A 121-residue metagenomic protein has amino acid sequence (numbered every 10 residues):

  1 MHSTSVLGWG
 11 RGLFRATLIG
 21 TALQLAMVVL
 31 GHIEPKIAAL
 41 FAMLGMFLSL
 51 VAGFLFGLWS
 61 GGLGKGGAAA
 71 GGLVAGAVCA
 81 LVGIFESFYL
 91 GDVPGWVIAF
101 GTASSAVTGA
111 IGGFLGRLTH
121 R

Functional and structural regions predicted by a protein language model:
M1-R121: Juxtamembrane/disordered regions of integral membrane proteins
